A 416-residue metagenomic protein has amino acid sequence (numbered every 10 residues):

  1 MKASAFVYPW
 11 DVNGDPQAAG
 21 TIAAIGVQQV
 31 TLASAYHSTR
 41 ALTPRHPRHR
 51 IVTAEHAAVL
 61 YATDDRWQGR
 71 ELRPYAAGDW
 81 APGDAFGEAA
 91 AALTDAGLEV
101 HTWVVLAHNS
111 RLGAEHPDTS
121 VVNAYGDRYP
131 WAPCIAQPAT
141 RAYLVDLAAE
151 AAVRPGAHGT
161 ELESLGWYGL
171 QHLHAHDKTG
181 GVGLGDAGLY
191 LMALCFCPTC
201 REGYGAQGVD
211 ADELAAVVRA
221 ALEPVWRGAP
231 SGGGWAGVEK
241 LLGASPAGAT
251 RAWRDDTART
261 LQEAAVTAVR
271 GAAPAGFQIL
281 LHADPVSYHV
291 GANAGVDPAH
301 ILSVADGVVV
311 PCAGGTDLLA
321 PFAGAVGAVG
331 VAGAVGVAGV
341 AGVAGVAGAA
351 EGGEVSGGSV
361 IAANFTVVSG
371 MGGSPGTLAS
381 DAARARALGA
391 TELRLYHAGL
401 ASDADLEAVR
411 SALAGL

Functional and structural regions predicted by a protein language model:
S4-F6, H101-R154: Active-site-adjacent "subsite" loops/lids of carbohydrate-active enzymes
S4-V12, D65-G83, R128-A142, A247-T257 (+2 more regions): The substrate-binding groove and active-site-proximal loops of carbohydrate-active enzymes, especially glycoside
W10-A24, A139-E150, H289-I301, S374-R384: Short, acidic/polar
Q17-R40, R154-G159, A299-V308, A387-A390: Catalytic domains of carbohydrate-active enzymes, especially glycoside hydrolases
T31-H56, P82-G126, G159-G169, G205: Glycine-rich, aromatic-flanked loop segments that form ligand/cofactor-binding clefts across common enzyme folds
D127-A268, Q278, A283-V286, G291-P298: Polysaccharide-binding and catalytic clefts of secreted carbohydrate-active enzymes
A229-A247, L280-A283, V326-G333, G353-G376: Active-site clefts of carbohydrate-active enzymes
V310-L318, N364-L416: Substrate-binding cleft of secreted/luminal carbohydrate-active enzymes
